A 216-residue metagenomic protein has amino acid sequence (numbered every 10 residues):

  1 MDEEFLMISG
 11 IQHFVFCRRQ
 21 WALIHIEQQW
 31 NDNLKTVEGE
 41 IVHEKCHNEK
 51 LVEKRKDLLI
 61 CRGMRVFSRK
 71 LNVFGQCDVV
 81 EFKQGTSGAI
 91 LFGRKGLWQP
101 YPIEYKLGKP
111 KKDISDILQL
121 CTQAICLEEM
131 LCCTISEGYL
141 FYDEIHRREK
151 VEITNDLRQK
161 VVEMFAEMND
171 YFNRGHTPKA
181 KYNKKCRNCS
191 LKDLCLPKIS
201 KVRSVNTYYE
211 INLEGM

Functional and structural regions predicted by a protein language model:
M1, I125, I145, D170-H176 (+2 more regions): Cysteine-centered metal-binding/redox modules
M1-P102, V202, Y209-M216: Metal-dependent nuclease catalytic cores that hydrolyze phosphodiester bonds in DNA/RNA, characterized by
E4-Q12, I114-S115, T177-K184: Structural motif
C17, T177-M216: Cysteine-cluster motifs in flexible loop/terminal segments that predominantly coordinate metals
A22-L23, L34-K35, N169, N173-A180: Residue-level signal for secondary-structure boundary elements
V42-K45, V52-K56, K150-R158, S190-V202: Short, charged low-complexity intrinsically disordered segments located at boundaries of structured domains
G75, E81-G175, R187, L191-D193: Nucleic-acid nuclease catalytic cores
